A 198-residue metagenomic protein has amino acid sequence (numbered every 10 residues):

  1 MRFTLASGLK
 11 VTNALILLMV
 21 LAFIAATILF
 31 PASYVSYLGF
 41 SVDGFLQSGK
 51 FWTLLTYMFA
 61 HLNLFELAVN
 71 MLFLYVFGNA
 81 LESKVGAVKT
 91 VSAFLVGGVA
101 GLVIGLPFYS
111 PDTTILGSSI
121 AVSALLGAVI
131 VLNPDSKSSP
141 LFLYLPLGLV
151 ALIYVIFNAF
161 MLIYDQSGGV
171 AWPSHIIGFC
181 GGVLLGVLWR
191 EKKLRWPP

Functional and structural regions predicted by a protein language model:
M1-P198: A detector for small-residue-rich transmembrane helices and their helix-helix packing motifs
